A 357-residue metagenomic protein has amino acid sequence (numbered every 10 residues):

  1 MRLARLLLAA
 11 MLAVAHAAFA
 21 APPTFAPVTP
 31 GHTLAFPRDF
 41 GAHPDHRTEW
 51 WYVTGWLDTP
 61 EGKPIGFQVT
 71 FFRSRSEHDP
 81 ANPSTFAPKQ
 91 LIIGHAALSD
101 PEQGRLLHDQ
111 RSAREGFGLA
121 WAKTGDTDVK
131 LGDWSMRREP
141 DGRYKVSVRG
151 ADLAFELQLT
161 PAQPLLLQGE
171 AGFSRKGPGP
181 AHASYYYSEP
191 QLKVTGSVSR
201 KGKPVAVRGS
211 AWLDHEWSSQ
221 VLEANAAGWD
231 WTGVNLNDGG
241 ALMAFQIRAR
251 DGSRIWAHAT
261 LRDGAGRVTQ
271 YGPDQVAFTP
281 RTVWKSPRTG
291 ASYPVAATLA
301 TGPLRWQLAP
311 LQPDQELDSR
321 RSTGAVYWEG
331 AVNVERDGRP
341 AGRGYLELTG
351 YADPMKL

Functional and structural regions predicted by a protein language model:
M1-R5: Positively charged n-region of N-terminal signal peptides that target proteins for export
L6-A15: Bacterial N-terminal signal peptides
A17-F19: Sec/Tat signal peptide C-region and signal peptidase I cleavage site
A21-L357: Structured soluble/peripheral alpha/beta segments that form catalytic or ligand/cofactor-binding pockets
